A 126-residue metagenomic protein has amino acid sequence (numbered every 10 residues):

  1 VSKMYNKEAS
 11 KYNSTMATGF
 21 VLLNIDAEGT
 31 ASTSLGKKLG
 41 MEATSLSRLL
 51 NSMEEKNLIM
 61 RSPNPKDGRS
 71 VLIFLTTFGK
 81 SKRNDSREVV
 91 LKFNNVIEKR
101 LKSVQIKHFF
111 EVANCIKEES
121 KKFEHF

Functional and structural regions predicted by a protein language model:
V1-A17, E111-S120, E124: N-terminal amphipathic alpha-helix
K3-S45: N-terminal helix-turn-helix DNA-binding core of bacterial DNA-binding proteins
Y5, S32-T33, R83, R87 (+2 more regions): Short amphipathic alpha-helical interaction/hinge segments
D26-G29, T76, F110-A113, K117: Generic structural concept
N51-E111: Charged, amphipathic alpha-helical coiled-coil/dimerization segments
N64, E124-F126: N-terminal intrinsically disordered/low-complexity leader segments
